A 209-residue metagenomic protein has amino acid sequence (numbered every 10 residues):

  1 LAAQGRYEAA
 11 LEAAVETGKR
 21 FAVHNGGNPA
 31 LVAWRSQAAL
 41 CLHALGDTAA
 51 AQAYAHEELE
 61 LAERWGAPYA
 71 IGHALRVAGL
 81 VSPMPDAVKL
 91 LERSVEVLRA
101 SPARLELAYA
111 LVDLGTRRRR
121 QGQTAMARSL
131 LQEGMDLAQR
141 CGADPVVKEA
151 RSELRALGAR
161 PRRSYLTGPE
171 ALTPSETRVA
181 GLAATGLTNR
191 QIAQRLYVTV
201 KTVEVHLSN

Functional and structural regions predicted by a protein language model:
L1-Q4, L31-L45, G72-M84, Y109-R120 (+1 more regions): Tandem amphipathic alpha-helical repeat scaffolds
G5-A9, F21-Q37, A62-R76, L98-A110 (+2 more regions): Alpha-solenoid helical repeat architecture
A13-V15, F21, Y54-A55, L91 (+5 more regions): Inward-facing hydrophobic residues that define packing positions of alpha-helical scaffold repeats
H43-G46, H56-A100: Alpha-helical adaptor scaffolds
H56, A125-D144, R155: TPR/TPR-like (Sel1-like) alpha-helical repeat modules
D113, R155, R162-N209: Helix-turn-helix DNA-binding segment
